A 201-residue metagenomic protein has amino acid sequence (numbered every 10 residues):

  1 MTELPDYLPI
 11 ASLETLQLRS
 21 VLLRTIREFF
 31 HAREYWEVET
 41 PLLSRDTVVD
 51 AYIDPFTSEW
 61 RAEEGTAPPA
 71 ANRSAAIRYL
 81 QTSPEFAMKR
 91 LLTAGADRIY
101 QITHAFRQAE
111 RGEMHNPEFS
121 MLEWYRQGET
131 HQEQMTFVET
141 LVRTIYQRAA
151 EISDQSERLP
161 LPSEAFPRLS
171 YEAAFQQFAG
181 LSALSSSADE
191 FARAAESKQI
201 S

Functional and structural regions predicted by a protein language model:
M1-E133, R143, A194-Q199: Class II aminoacyl-tRNA synthetase-like tRNA-binding/catalytic domains
T130-F137, F166, A183: Short, contiguous, pocket-lining structural segments that sit at or immediately flank catalytic/ligand-binding sites
E139-L141: Short amphipathic alpha-helices in soluble, non-transmembrane regions that often serve as interface/regulatory elements
T144-S201: Metal-assisted phosphate- and nucleotidyl-transfer catalytic regions
